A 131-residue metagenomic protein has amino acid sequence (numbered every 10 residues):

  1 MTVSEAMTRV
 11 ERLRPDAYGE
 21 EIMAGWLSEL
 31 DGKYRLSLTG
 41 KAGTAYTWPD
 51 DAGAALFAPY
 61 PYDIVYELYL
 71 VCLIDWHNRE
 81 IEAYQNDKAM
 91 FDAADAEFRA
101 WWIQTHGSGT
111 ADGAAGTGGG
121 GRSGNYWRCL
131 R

Functional and structural regions predicted by a protein language model:
M1-L56, A93, A100-R131: Conserved short "hinge" loops at termini or chain/domain junctions
A17-Y18, H77-Y84: Charged, low-complexity interaction regions
A24-G25, Q85-A89: Short, charged, amphipathic alpha-helical segments
A55-V65: Structural motif
I64-N78: Short, hydrophobic/amphipathic alpha-helical patches that form generic packing surfaces within helical domains
R79, A89-D92: Charged interaction segments
